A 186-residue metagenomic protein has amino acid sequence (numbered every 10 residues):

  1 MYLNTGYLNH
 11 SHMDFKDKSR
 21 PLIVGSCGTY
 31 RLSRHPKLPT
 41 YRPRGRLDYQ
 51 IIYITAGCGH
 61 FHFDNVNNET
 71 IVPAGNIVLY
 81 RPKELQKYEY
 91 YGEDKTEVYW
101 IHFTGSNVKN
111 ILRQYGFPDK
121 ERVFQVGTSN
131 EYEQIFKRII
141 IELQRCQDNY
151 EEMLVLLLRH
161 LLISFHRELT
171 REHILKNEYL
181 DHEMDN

Functional and structural regions predicted by a protein language model:
M1-I71, D119-K120: Generic protein-terminus/edge-of-domain signal
F61, E69, D148-M153, E172-N177: Hydrophobic/aromatic-rich alpha-helical bundle segments in the mid-to-C-terminal region
F61, L143, L162-L169: Hydrophobic recognition helices of helix-based DNA-binding modules
V72-L85: Conserved metal-binding segment of the jelly-roll/cupin
K83-N107: Ligand-binding loop in jelly-roll beta-barrel domains
Q114-K137: Aromatic/histidine-rich interaction motifs
S129-E133, K137-I141, L154-L158, I174-N186: A short, Lys/Arg-enriched amphipathic alpha-helix from helix-turn-helix/homeodomain DNA-binding modules
